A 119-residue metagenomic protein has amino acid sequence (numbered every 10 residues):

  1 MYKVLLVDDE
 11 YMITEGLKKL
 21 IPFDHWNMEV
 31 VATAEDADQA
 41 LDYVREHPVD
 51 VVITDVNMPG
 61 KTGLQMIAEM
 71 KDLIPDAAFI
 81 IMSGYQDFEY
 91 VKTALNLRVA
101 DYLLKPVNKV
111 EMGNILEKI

Functional and structural regions predicted by a protein language model:
M1-K3: Non-catalytic signal-transmission and effector/linker regions of two-component phosphorelay proteins
L5, E29-A32, D101: Structural signal for short hydrophobic segments within the conserved structured cores of catalytic domains across
V7-D8, A34, V52: Conserved sequence signature across two-component system core domains
D9-Y11, V56: Generic detector of well-ordered alpha-helical packing
Y11-A32: Two-component/phosphorelay signaling modules centered on CheY-like receiver
F23, L41-I119: CheY-like receiver
D36-A40: Short alpha-helical segment
